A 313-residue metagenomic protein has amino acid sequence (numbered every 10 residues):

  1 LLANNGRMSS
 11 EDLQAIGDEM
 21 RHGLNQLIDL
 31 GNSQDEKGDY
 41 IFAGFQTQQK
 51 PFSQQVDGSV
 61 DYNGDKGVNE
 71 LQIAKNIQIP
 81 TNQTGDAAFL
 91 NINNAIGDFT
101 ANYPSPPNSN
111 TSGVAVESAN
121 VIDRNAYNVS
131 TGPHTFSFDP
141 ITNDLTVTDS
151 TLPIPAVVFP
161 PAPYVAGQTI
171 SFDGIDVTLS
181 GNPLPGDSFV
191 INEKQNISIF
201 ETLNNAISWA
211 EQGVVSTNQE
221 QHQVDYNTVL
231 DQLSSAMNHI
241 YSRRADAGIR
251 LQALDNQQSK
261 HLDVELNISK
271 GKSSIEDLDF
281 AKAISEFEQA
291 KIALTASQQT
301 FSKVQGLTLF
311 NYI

Functional and structural regions predicted by a protein language model:
L1-D57, I79, N204, S208-I313: Amphipathic alpha-helical polymerization modules
K50-N218: Cysteine-poor, low-complexity segments in flexible/peripheral regions
